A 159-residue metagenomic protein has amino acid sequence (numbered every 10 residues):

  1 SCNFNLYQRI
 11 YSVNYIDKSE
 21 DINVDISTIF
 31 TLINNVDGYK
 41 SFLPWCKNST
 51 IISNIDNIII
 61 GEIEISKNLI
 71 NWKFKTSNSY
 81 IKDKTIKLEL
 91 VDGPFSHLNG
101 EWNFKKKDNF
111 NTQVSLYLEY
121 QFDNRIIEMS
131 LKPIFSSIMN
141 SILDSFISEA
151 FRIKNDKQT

Functional and structural regions predicted by a protein language model:
C2-D56: Hydrophobic ligand-binding cavity/cleft-lining segments
V13-I16, I63, G93, K106-E119 (+3 more regions): Extended beta-strand/beta-hairpin segments
I16-K18, I59-G61, F74-T76, G100 (+1 more regions): Hydrophobic residues positioned within well-ordered beta-strands of beta-sheet architectures
S27, T31, N109, D144 (+2 more regions): Replace "anionic and nucleotidyl ligands
I29-I33, Y39, G61, N78 (+3 more regions): Hydrophobic pocket/interface hotspot
K40, S66-N111, E119-Q121: Hydrophobic-ligand binding "helix-grip"
S53-K73: Short N-terminal secondary-structure initiator segments
E119-T159: A conserved amphipathic terminal alpha-helix motif
